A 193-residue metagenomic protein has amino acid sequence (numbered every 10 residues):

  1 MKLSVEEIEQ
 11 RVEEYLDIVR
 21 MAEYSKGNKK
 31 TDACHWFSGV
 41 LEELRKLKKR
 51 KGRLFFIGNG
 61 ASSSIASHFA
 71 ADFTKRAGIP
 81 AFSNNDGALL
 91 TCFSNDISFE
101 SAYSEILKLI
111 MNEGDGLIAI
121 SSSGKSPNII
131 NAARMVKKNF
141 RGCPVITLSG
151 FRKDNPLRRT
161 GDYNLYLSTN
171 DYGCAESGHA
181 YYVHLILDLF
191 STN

Functional and structural regions predicted by a protein language model:
M1-N193: Conserved N-terminal alpha-helical segment that immediately precedes and caps sugar-phosphate-binding
